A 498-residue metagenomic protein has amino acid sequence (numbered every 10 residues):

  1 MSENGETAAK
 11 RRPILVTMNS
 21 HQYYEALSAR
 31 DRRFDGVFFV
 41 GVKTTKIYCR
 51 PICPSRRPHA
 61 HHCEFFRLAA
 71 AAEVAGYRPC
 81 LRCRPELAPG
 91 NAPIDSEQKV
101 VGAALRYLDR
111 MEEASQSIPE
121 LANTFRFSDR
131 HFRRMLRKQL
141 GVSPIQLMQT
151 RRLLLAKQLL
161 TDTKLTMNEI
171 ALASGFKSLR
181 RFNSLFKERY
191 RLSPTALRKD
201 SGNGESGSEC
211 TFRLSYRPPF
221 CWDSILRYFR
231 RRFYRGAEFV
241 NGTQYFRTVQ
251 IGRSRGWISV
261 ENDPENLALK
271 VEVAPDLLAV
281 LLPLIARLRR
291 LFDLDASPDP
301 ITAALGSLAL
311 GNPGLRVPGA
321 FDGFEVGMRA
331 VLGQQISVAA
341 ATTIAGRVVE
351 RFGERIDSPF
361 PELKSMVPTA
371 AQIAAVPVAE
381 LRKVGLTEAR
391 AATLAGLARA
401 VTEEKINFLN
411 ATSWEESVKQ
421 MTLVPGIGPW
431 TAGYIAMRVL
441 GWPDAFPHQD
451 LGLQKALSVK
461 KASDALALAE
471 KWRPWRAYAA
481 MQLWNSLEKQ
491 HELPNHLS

Functional and structural regions predicted by a protein language model:
E3, T7, R12-S498: HhH-family (HhH-GPD) DNA N-glycosylase catalytic core used in base-excision repair
